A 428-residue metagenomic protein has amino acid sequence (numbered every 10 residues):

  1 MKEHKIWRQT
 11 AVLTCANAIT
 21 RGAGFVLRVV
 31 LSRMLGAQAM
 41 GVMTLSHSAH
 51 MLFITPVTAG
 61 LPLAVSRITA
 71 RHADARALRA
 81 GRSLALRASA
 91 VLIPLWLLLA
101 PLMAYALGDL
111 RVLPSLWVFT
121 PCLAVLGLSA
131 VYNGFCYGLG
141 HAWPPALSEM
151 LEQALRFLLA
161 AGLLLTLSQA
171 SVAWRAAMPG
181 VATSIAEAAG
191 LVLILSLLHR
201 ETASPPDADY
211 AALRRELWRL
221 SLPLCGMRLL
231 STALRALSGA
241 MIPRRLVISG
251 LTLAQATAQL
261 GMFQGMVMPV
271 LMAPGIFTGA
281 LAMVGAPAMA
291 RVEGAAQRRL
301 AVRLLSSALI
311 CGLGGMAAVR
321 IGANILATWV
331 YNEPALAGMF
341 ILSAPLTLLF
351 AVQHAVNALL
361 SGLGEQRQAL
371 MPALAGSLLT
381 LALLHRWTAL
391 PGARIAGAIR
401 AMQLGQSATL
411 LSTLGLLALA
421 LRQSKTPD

Functional and structural regions predicted by a protein language model:
M1-I6, V172-G180, L195-S231, A420-D428: Interhelical loop/hinge segments that connect adjacent transmembrane helices in multipass membrane
K5-P62, L97, C122, L222-R245 (+1 more regions): Signature of the first transmembrane helix
Q9, L13-N17, M51, A85 (+11 more regions): Residue-level signature of transmembrane alpha-helical cores of multipass secondary-active transporters and flippases
T58-A73, V270-A295: Helix-loop junctions and terminal segments of transmembrane helices in multi-pass membrane transport/translocation
A59-P101, P114-L116, G127, A295-G315: Membrane-water interface segments that mark the loop-to-transmembrane alpha-helix transition
M103-F119, G261, I321-L348: Interfacial segments at transmembrane-helix termini and the short loops linking adjacent helices
L126-S148, P345-P372: Membrane-interface junctions at transmembrane-helix termini in multi-pass inner-membrane proteins
L139-P144, A154-L191, G364-R367, S377-L411 (+2 more regions): Membrane-interface helix-loop junctions in multi-pass transport and translocation proteins
